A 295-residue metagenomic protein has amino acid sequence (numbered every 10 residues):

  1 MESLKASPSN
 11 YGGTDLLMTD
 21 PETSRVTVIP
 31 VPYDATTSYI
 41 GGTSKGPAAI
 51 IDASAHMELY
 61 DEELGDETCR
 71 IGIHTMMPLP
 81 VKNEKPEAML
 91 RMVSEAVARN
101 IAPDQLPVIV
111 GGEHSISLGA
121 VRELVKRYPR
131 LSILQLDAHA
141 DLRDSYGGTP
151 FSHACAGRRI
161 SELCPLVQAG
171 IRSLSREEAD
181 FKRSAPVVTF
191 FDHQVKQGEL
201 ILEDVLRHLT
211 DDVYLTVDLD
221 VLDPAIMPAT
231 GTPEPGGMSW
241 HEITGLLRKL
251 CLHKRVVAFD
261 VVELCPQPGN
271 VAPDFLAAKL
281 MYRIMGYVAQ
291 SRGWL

Functional and structural regions predicted by a protein language model:
E2-L295: Conserved alpha-helical scaffold segments that buttress catalytic/binding sites
